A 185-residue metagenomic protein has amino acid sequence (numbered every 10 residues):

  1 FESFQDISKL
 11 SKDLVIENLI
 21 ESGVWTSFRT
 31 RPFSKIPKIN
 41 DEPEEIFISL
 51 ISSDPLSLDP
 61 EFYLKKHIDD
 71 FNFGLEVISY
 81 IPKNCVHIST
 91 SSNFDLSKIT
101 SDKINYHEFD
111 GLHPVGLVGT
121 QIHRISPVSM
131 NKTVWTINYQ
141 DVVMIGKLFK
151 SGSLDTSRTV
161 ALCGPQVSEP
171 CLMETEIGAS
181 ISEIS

Functional and structural regions predicted by a protein language model:
F1-E183: Buried, small/hydrophobic-residue-enriched core segments of structured protein domains
